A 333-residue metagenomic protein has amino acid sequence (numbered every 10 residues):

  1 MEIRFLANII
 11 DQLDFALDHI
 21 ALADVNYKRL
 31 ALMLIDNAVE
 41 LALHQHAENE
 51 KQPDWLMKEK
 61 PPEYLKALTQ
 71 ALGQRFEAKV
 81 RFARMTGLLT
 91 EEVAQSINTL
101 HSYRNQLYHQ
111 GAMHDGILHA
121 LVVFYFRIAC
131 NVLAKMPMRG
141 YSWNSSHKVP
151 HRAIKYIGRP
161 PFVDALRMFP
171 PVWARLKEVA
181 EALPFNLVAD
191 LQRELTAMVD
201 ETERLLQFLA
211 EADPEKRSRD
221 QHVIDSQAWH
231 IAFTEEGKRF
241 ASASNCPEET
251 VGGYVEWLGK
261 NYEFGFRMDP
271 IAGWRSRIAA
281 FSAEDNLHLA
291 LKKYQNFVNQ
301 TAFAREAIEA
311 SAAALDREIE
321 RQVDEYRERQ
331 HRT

Functional and structural regions predicted by a protein language model:
M1-L13, N49, L68: Generic N-terminal leader/targeting and pre-domain segments
R4-A7, N26, G87-W143: Charge-enriched, short contiguous segments at helix-coil
N8, Q12-F15, L34, L41 (+1 more regions): Amphipathic, well-ordered alpha-helical segments in soluble domains
I10-R29: A long, hydrophobic alpha-helical segment
L17, K28-N49: Short, hydrophobic, well-ordered secondary-structure elements
A21-V25, A47, K51, A112: Short, flexible helix-adjacent loops and helix caps
E48-Q110: A broadly used, surface-exposed interaction patch
I117, C130-T333: Polyanionic, low-complexity intrinsically disordered segments
